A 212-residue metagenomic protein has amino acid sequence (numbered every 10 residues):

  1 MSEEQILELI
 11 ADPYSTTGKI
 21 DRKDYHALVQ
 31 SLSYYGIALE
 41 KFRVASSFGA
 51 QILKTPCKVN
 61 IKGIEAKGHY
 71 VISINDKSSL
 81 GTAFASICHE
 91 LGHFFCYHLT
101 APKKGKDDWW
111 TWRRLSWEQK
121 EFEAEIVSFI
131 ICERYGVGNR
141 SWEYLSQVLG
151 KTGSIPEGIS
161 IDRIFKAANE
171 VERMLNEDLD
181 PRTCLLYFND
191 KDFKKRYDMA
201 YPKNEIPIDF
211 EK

Functional and structural regions predicted by a protein language model:
M1-I72, D76-S78: Contiguous, non-catalytic segments that form substrate-binding/exosite surfaces or channel walls
D24, F84, C88, K120-E123 (+2 more regions): Hydrophobic (often cysteine-bearing) scaffold residues that line and stabilize catalytic clefts of nucleotide/cofactor
V44-F48, N60, I64-Y70, I87 (+5 more regions): Catalytic phosphate/metal-binding cores of nucleic-acid and nucleotide-processing enzymes, i.e., regions that mediate
G68-I87, W112-Q119: Short pre-active-site segment immediately N-terminal to the catalytic Zn-binding motif
D76, F84, L91-W109, I131 (+1 more regions): Catalytic Zn2+-binding segment of zinc metalloproteases
G81, C96-E125, S141-V148: Post-HEXXH active-site segment of zinc metalloproteases
L115-S116, F129-P202: Long, well-structured alpha-helical subdomains associated with metal-dependent extracellular/ecto-lumenal hydrolases
M199, K203-K212: Non-Sec secretion/translocation targeting segments of pathogen effectors
